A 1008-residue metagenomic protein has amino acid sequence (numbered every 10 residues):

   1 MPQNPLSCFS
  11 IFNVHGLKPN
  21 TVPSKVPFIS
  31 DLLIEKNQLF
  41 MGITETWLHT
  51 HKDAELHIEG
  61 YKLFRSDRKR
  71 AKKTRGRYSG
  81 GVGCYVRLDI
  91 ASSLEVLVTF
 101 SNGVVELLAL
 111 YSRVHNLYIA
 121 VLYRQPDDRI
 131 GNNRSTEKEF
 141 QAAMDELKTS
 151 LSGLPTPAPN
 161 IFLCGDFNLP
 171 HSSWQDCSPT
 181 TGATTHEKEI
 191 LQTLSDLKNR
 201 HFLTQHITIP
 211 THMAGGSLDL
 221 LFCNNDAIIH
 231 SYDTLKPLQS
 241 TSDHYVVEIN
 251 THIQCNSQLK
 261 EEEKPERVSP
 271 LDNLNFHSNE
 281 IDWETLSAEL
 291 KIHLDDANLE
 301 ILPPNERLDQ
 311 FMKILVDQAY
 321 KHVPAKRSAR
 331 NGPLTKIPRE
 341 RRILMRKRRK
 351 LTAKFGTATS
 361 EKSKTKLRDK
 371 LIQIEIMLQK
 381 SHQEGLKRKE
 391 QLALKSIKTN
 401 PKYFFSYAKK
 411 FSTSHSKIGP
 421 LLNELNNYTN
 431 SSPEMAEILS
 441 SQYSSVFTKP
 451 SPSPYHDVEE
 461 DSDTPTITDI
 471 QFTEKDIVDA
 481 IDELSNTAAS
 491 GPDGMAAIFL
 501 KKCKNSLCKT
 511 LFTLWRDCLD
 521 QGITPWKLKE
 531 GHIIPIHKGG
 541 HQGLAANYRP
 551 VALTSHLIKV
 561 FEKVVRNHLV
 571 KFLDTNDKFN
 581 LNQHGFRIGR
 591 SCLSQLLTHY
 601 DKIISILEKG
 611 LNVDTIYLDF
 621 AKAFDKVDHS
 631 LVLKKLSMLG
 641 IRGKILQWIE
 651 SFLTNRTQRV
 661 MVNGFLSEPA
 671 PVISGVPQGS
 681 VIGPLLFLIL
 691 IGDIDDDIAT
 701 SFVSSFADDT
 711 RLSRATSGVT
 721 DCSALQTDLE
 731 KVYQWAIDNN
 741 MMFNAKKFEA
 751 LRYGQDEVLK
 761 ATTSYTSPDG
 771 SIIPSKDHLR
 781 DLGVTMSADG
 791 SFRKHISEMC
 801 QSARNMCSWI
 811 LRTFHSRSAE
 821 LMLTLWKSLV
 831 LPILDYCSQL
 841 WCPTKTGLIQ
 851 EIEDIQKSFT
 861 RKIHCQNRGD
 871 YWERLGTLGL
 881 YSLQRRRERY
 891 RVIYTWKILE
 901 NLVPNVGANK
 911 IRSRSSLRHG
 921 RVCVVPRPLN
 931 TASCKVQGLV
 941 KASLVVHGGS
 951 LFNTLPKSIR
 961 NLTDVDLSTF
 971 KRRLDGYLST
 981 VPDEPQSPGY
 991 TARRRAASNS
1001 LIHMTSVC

Functional and structural regions predicted by a protein language model:
M1-P157, T185, R200, C503 (+1 more regions): Short phosphate/oxyanion-binding micro-motifs
F28-R70, K138-N225, A288, H293-A297 (+3 more regions): Metal-dependent phosphoesterases centered on the DNase I-like endonuclease/exonuclease/phosphatase
V104, Y443, D469-P677: Conserved pre-catalytic core of RNA-dependent polymerases
Y111-Y123, P155, I161, N225-G332 (+8 more regions): Surface polyanion/phosphate-binding segment centered on an Asp-His-Pro turn
M144, L151-I161, V565-Q583, E608 (+2 more regions): Active-site palm subdomain of RNA-directed nucleic acid polymerases
T208-I228, Y232-T234, G664-L666, T727 (+1 more regions): Short, conserved micro-motifs composed of acidic
N250, N256, D295-E306, I314 (+10 more regions): Surface-exposed loop/turn segments and immediately adjacent short secondary-structure elements within folded domains
R327, R587, F706-A707, R714 (+2 more regions): Non-catalytic, peripheral interaction segments enriched in hydrophobic/basic residues
